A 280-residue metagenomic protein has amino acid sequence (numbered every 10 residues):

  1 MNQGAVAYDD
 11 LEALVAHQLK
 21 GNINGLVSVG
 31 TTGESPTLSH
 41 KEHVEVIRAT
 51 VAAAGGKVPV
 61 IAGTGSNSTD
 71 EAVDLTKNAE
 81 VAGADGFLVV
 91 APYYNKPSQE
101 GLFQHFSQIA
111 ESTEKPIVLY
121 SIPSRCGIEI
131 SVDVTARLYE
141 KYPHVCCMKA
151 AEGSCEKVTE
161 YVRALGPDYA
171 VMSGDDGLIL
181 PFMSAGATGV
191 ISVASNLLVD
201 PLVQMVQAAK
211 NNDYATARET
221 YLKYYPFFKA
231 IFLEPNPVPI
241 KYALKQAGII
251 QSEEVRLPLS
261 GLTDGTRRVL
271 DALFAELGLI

Functional and structural regions predicted by a protein language model:
M1-G127, R137: Active-site beta->alpha loop and helix N-cap motifs at the rims of alpha/beta catalytic domains
L11, H43, I47, A72 (+7 more regions): A general structural signal for well-ordered alpha-helical segments in protein cores
H17, G21-I23, T32, S184-A187 (+1 more regions): C-terminal alpha-helical cap/extension of soluble enzyme domains
N24, V29-T32, A62-T64, C146 (+4 more regions): Short glycine-rich loop/turn motifs that provide flexible caps or phosphate-binding loops at active sites
E111-S112, R125-F232: Catalytic alpha/beta core domains of metabolic enzymes, predominantly
S121-I122, H144, R256: Glycine-rich phosphate-binding "P-loop"
